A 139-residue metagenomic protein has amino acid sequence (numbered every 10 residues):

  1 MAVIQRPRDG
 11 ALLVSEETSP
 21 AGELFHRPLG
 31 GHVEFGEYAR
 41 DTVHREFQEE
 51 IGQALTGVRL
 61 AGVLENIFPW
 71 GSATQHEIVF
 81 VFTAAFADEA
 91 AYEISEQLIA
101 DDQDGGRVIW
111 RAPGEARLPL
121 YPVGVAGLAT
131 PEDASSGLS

Functional and structural regions predicted by a protein language model:
M1-P28: N-terminal strand-loop-strand
I4, V81-A85, A112: Short, well-ordered beta-strand micro-motif
L12, V58, E77-V81, V108: Structural motif
S19-A21, V33, E65-N66: Short, catalytically relevant binding-site loops at active-site mouths
A21-H26, A91-S139: Nudix hydrolase/Nudix homology domain
P28-A61, F82: The catalytic Nudix box helix
V33, L55, F86, P113-A116: Hydrophobic pocket-lining residues within nucleotide cofactor-binding pockets
N66-S95: Active-site-adjacent beta-strand/loop module that shapes the phosphate/pyrophosphate-binding cleft
